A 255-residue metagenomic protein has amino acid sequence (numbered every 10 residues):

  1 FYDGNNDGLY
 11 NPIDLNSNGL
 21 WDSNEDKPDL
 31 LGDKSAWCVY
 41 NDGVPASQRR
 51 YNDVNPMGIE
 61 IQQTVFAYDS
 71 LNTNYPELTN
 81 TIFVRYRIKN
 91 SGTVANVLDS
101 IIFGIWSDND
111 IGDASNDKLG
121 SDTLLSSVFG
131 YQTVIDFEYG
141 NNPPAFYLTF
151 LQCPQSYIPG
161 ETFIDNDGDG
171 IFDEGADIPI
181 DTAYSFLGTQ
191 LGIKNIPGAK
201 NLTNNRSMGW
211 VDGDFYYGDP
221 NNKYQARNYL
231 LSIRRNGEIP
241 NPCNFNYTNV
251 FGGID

Functional and structural regions predicted by a protein language model:
F1-D255: Extracellular/surface-associated beta-sandwich interaction domains
